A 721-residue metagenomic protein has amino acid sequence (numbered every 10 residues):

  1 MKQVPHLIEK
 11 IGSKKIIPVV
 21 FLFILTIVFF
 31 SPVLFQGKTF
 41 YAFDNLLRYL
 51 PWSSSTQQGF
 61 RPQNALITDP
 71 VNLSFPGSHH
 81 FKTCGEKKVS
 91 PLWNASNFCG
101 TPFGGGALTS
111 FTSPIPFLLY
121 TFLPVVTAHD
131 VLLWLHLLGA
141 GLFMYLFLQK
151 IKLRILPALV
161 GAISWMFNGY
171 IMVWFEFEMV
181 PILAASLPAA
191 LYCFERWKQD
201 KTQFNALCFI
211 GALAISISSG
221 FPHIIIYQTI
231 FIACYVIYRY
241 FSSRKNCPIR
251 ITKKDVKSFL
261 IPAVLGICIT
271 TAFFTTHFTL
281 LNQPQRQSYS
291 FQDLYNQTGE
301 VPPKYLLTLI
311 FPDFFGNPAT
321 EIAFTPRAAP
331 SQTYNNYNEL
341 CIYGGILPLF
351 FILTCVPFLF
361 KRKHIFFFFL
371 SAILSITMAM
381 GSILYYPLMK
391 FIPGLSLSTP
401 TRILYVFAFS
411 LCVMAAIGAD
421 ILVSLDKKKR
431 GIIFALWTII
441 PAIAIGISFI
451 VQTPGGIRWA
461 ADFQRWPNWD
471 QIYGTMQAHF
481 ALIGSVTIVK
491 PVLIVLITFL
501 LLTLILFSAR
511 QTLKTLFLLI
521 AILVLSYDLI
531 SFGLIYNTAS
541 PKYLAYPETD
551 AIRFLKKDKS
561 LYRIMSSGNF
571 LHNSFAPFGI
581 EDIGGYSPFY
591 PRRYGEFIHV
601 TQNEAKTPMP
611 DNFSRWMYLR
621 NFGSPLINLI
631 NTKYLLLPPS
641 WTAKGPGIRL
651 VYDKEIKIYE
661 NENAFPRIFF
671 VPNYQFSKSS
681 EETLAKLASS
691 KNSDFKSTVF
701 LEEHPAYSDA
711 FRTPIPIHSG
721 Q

Functional and structural regions predicted by a protein language model:
M1, L7, I17-V19, M179-P181 (+9 more regions): Contiguous transmembrane helix-bundle modules in multi-pass membrane proteins
I17-T68, P262-T279, A444-F449, V524-F532: Transmembrane signal-anchor helices characteristic of membrane glycosylation enzymes that use polyprenol
V28-G141, I163-A185, N282, D293-I346 (+4 more regions): Membrane-interface coil-to-helix junctions
T39-I67, F463-R465, I472, H479 (+5 more regions): Flexible, solvent-exposed extracytoplasmic
L47-F60, N64, Y289-K304, W466-A478 (+1 more regions): Membrane-interface segments at or immediately adjacent to transmembrane helices that form the boundary between
F122-K152, L340-F366, L370, I494-I505: Selective detector of the "anchor" transmembrane alpha-helix that sits immediately C-terminal
G139-I151, I155-S242, S258-H277, V524: Membrane-embedded helix bundles of polyisoprenyl
I226, K257-E321, T438-D470: Transmembrane catalytic cores of multi-pass membrane glycosyltransferases and polysaccharide-assembly enzymes
